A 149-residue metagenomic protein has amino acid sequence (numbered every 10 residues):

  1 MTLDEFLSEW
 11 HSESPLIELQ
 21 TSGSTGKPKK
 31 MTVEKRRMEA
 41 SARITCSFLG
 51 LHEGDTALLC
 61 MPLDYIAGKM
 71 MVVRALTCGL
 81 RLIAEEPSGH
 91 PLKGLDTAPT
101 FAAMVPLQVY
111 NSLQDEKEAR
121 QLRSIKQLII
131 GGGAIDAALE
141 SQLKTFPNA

Functional and structural regions predicted by a protein language model:
M1-E9, K117, L128: ANL superfamily adenylate-forming
L3-L19, E53-G54: Conserved pre-ATP/AMP-binding loop-to-beta segment of ANL
L16-R43, G50: Conserved AMP-binding A3 loop
E34-A40, T56-N111: AMP-binding/adenylate-forming
I44-T45, D115: Residue-level signal for well-ordered alpha-helical positions
S47-L51, A119-Q121: Glycine-rich helix-loop-beta junction characteristic of Rossmann-like nucleotide cofactor-binding loops
E53-T56, S124: Short acidic capping loops at alpha-helix termini that bridge into adjacent secondary structure
E116-A149: Gly/Ser/Thr-rich phosphate-binding loop
